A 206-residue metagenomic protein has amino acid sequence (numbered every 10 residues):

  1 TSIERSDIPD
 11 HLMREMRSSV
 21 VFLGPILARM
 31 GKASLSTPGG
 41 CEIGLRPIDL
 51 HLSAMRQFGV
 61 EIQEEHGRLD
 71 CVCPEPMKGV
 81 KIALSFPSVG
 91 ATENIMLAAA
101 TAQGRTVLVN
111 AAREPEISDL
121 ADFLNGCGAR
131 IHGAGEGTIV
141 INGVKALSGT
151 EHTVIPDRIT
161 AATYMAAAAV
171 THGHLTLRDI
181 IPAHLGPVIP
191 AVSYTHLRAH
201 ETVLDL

Functional and structural regions predicted by a protein language model:
T1-R198: Structural preference for solvent-exposed beta-strand-turn elements and adjacent flexible terminal/loop segments within
H196, V203-L206: Single conserved hydrophobic/aromatic residue that forms the stacking wall/gate of nucleotide- or nucleobase-binding
